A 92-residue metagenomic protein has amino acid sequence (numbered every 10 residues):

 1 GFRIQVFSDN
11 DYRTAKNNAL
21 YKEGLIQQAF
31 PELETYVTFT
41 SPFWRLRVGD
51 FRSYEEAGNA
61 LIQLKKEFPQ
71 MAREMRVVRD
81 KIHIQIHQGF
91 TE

Functional and structural regions predicted by a protein language model:
G1-N10: Acidic/histidine-rich, surface-exposed loop or edge segments in extracytoplasmic proteins
Q5, R47-G49: Short glycine-rich or small-residue beta-strand-to-loop segments that form or flank ligand, phosphate, metal/Fe-S
T14-R45, R52-E92: Extracytoplasmic
